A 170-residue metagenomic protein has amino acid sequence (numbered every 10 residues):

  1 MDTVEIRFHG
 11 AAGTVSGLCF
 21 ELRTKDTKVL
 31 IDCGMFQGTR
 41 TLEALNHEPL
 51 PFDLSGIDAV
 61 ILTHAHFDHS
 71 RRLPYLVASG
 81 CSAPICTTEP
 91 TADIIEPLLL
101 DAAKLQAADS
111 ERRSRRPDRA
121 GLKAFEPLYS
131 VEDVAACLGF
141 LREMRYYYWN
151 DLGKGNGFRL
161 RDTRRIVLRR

Functional and structural regions predicted by a protein language model:
M1-S55, A136-R170: Core dinuclear metal-dependent hydrolase active-site scaffold
A12-T14, T24-A83, T87-D93, L98-A136: Pre-active-site segment of Zn-dependent metallo-hydrolases
